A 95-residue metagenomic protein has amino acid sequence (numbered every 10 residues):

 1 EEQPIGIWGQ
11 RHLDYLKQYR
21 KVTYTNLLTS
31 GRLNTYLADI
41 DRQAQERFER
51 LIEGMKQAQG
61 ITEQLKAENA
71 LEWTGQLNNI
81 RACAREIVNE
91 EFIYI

Functional and structural regions predicted by a protein language model:
E1-S30: Short N-terminal mixed-charge amphipathic segments
Q10-L13, R42-Q45, E49, E53-G54 (+1 more regions): Anionic, Ser/Thr-rich low-complexity intrinsically disordered regions
L37-A38: Low-complexity intrinsically disordered segments
E53-I95: C-terminal charged interaction modules
